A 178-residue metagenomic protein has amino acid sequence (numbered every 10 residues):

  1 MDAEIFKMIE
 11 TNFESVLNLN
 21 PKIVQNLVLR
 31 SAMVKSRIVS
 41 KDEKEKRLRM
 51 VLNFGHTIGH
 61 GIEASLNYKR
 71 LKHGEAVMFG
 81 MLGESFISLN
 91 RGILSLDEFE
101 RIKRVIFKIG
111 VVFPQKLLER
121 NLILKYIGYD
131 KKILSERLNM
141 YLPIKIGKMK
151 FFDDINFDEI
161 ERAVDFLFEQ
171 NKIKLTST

Functional and structural regions predicted by a protein language model:
M1-L52: Carboxylate- and glycine-rich phosphate/diphosphate-binding segment that chelates Mg2+/Mn2+
I23-V24, E43-V51, L71, L96-F99 (+2 more regions): Flexible, glycine/charged-enriched surface loops at secondary-structure junctions
F54, I58-I62: Active-site His/Glu-centered metal-binding helix of metallohydrolases
H56, M81, I146: Residue-level signal for inorganic ion chemistry
G61-L71: Catalytic Zn2+-binding segment of zinc metalloproteases
A64, L82-N90: Short glycine/serine- and small hydrophobic-enriched flexible loop segments
E75-F79, G83: Small-residue-rich helix-loop
I93-T178: C-terminal charged capping/lid subdomain of soluble metabolic enzymes
